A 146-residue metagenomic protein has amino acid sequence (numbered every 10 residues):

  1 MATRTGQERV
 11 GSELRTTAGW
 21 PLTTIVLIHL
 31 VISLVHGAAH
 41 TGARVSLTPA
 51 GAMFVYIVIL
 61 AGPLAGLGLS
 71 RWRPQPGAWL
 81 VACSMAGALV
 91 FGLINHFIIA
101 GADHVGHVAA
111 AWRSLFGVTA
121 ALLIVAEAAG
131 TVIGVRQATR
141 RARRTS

Functional and structural regions predicted by a protein language model:
M1-H29, I133-A142: Cytosolic juxtamembrane helix and N-cap/initiation of the first transmembrane helix
G19, H36-G62: Transmembrane alpha-helix entry/boundary detector in multi-pass membrane proteins
V31-H40, C83-A102: C-terminal TM-helix exit segments that contain a strictly Trp-centered aromatic cap at the helix terminus
A39-P49, I98-V105, I133-S146: Juxtamembrane transmembrane-helix termini
A61-S70, V132-V135: Alpha-helical transmembrane segments in multipass membrane proteins, preferentially the mid-helix core
L67-L93: Loop-to-transmembrane helix junctions at the membrane interface
N95-F116: Membrane-helix boundary connector in multi-pass membrane proteins
A109-A129: Individual transmembrane alpha-helices with interfacial aromatic-anchor signatures
